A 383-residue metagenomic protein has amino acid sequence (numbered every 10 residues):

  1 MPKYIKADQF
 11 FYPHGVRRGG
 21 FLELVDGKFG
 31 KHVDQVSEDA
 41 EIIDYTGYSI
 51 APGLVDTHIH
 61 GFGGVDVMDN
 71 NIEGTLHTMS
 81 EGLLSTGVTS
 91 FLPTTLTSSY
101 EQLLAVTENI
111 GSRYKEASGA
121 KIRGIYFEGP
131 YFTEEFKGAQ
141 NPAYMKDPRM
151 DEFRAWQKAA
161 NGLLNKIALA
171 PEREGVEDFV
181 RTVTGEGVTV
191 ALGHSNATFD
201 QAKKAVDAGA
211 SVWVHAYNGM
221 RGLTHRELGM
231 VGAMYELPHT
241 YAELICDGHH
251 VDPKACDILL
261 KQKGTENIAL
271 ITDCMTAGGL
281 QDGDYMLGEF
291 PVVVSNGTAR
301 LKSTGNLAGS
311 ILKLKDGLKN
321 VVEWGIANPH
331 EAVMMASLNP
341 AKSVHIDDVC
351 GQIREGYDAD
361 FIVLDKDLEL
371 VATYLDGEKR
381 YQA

Functional and structural regions predicted by a protein language model:
M1-A51: Histidine-rich, glycine-flanked metal-binding segment
D8, K342, Q352-A383: C-terminal cap of metal-dependent C-N hydrolases
Y45-A105: Metal-associated gating/positioning segment near the N- to mid-region
G61-G74, A139-K146, T189-G193: Active-site mouth loops of central-metabolism enzymes
E81-L163: Divalent-metal coordination cores built from histidine and acidic residues
F127, V183, W213, V321 (+1 more regions): Conserved, mostly hydrophobic/aromatic
R154, K158-L280: Active-site core of metal-dependent hydrolases
G232-A242, K261-T272, G278-L364: His/Asp/Glu-enriched, well-ordered alpha-helical/loop segment that forms or immediately abuts the divalent-metal
